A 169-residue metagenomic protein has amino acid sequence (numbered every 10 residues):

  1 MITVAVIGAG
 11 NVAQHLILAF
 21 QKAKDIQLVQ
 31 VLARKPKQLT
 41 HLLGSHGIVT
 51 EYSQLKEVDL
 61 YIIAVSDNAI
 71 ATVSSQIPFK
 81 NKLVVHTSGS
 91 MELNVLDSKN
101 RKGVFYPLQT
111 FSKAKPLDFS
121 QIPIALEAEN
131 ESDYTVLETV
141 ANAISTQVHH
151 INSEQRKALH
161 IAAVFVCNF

Functional and structural regions predicted by a protein language model:
M1-T50: NAD(P)+-binding Rossmann beta1-loop-alpha1 motif at the extreme N-terminus of oxidoreductases
I2, K82, I122: Nucleotide donor/acceptor-binding cores
V4-V6, I63, L126: Hydrophobic Val/Ile/Leu positions in short beta-strands of Rossmann-like dinucleotide-binding domains
A33, P107, S153: Active-site donor-binding loop signature of nucleotide-sugar glycosyltransferases
R34, V65-D67, E127-E129: Structural motif
L39-L117, L137: Rossmann-like NAD(P)(H) cofactor-binding subdomain of soluble oxidoreductases
S45, P116-L159, V166-F169: Internal alpha-helical scaffold of NAD(P)-dependent oxidoreductase catalytic cores
